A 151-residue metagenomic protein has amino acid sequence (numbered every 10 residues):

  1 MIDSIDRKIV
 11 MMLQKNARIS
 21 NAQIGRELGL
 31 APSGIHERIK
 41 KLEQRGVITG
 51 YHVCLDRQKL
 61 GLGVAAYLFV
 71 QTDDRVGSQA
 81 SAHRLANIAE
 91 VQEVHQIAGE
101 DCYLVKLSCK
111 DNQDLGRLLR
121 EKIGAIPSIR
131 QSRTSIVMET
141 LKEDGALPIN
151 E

Functional and structural regions predicted by a protein language model:
M1-E151: A compositional/biophysical signature of low hydrophobicity enriched in polar/charged and small residues
